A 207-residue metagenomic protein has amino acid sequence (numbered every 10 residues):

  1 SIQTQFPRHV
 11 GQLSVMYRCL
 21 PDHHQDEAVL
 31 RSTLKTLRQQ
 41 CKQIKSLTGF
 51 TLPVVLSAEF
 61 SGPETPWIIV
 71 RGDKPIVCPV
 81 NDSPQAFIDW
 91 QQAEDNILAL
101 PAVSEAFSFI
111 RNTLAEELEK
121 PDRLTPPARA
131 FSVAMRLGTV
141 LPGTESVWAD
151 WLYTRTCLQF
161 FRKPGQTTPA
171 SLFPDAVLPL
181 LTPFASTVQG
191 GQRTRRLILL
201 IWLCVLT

Functional and structural regions predicted by a protein language model:
S1-S171: Cytosolic/nucleoplasmic/matrix-facing N-terminal domains/tails of membrane-anchored or organelle-targeted proteins
K163-G191: Juxtamembrane amphipathic/hinge helix adjacent to a transmembrane helix
A185-T207: C-terminal single-pass membrane-anchor helix
